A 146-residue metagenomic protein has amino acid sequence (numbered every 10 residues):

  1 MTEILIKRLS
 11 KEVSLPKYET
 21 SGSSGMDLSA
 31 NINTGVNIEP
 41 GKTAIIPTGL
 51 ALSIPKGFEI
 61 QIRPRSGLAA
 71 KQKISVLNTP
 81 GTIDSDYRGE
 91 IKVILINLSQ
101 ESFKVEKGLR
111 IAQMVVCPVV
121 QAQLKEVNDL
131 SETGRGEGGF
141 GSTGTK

Functional and structural regions predicted by a protein language model:
M1-K146: DUTPase catalytic domain/fold
